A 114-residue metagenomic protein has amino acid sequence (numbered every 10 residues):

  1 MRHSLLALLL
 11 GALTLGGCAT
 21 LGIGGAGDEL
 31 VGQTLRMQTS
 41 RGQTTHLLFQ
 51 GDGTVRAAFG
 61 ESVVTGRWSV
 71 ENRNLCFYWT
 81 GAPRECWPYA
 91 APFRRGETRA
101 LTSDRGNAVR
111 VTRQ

Functional and structural regions predicted by a protein language model:
M1-L8: Bacterial N-terminal signal peptides that target proteins for export
G11, G16-Q114: Lipid interaction determinants
